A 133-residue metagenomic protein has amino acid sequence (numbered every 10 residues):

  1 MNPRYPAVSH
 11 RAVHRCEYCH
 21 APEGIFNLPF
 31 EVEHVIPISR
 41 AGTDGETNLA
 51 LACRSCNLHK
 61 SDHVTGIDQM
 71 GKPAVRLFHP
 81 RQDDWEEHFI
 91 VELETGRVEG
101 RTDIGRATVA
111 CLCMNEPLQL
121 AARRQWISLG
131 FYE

Functional and structural regions predicted by a protein language model:
M1-A7, I36-T43: Short, intrinsically disordered, charge-biased short linear motifs at domain edges
N2-A7, R11, P22-I25, T47 (+1 more regions): Extended charged
C16, R40-K60: Short beta-strand-alpha-helix junction that forms the catalytic/metal-binding core of metal-dependent nuclease domains
Y18-H20: Right-handed parallel beta-helix
F26-F30: A short coil-to-beta-strand element that immediately follows conserved catalytic motifs
E31-P37, C53: Histidine-centered catalytic micro-motifs used for acid/base chemistry in nuclease and nucleotide-processing active
